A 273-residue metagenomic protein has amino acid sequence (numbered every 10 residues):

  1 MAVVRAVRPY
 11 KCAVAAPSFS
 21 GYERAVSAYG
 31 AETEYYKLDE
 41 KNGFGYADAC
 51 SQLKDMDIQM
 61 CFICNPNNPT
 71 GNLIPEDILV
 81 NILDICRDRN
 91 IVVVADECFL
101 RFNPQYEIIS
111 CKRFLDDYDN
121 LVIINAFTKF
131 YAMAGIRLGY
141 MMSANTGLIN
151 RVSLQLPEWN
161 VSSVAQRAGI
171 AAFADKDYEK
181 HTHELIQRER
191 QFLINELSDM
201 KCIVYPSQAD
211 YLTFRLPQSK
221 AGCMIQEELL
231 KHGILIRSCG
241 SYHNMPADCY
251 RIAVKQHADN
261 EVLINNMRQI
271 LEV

Functional and structural regions predicted by a protein language model:
M1-C12, S219: Phosphate-binding glycine-rich loop
C12-A13, V26, C61, N68 (+6 more regions): Generic structural signal for small/hydrophobic residues in well-ordered secondary structure, especially within
G21-E23, N120-S198, C202-Y205: PLP-dependent aminotransferase class I/II
Y29, D88-R89, Y118, M200 (+1 more regions): Helix C-cap/helix->beta junction micro-motif
K41-N103: Active-site phosphate-binding strand-loop segment of PLP-dependent enzymes
D77, K231-H232, S241-V273: PLP-dependent enzyme catalytic core of the Aspartate aminotransferase-like
Q187, M200-H232: Conserved PLP-binding catalytic core of the aspartate aminotransferase-like
